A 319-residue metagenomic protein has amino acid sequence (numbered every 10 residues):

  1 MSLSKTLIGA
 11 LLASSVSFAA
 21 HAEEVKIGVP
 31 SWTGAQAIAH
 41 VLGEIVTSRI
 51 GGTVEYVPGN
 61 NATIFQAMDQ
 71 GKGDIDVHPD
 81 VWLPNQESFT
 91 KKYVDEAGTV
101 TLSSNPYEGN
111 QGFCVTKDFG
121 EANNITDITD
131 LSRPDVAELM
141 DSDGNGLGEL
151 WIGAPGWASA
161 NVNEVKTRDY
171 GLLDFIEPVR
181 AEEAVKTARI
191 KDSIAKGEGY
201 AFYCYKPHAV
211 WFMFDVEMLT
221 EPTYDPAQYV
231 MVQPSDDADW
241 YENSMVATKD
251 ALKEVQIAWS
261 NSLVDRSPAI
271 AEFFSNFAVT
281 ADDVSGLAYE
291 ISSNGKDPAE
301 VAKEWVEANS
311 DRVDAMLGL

Functional and structural regions predicted by a protein language model:
E24-H40, N61: Extracytoplasmic "Venus flytrap"
G34-G52, V165-T167: Short, polar/charged alpha-helical segment
A39, G59-A97, A188-R189, A209-F214: Pocket-flanking alpha-helical
A67, I75-P79, W151-V230: Ligand-binding pocket segment of bilobal, Venus flytrap-like solute-binding proteins
G98-W151: A conserved helix-loop-strand patch within extracytoplasmic ligand-binding domains of the periplasmic binding
Q111-E121, E254-R266, E290: A bilobed periplasmic-binding-protein/Venus flytrap-type ligand-binding module shared by bacterial periplasmic
F212-F273, F277: C-terminal lobe and pocket-closing loops of periplasmic/extracytoplasmic Venus-flytrap solute-binding proteins
D250, L263-V264, A271-L319: C-terminal functional modules
